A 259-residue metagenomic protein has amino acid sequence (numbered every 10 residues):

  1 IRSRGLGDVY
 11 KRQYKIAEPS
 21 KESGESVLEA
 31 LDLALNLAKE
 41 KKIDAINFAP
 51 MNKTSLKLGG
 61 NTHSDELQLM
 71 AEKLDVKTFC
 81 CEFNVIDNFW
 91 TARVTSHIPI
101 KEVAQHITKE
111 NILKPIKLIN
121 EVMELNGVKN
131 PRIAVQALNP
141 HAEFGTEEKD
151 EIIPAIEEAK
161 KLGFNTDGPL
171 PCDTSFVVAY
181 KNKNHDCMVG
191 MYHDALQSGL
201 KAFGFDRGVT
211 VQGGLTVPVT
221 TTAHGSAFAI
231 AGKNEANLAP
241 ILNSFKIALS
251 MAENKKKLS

Functional and structural regions predicted by a protein language model:
I1-Y10: Single conserved hydrophobic/aromatic residue that forms the stacking wall/gate of nucleotide- or nucleobase-binding
K11-R12, M51-T54, L138-H141, H193-S198: Short glycine-rich anion-binding loops that position phosphate/pyrophosphate groups of nucleotides and phosphorylated
E18-E40, H63-Q68, E72-V76, K109-E121: Glycine-rich anion/phosphate-binding loops
F48-A71, T146-K149, L200-G208: Short Gly/Thr/Asp-enriched flexible loops that form oxyanion-binding sites at enzyme active sites
L58-I86, T210-T221: Short, acidic/small-residue loops that bind anionic groups at enzyme active sites
E66, K77-K114, A227-L258: Short, glycine-/small-residue-rich phosphate/pyrophosphate-handling segment
R93-P169: Glycine-rich phosphate/diphosphate-binding loop of Rossmann-like nucleotide-binding domains
A155-S259: Glycine-rich phosphate/nucleotide-binding loop
